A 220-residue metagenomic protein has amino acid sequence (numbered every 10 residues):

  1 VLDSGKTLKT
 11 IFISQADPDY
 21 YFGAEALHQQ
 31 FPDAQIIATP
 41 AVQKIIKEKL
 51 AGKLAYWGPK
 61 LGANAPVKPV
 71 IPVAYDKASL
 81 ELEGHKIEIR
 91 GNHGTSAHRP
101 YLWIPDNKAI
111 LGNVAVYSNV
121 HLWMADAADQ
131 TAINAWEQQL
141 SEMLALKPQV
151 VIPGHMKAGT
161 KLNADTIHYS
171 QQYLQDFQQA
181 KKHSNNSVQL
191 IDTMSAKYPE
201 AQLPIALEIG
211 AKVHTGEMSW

Functional and structural regions predicted by a protein language model:
V1-I37: Active-site metal-binding motif and surrounding structural segment of the metallo-beta-lactamase
G5, Y21-H28, Q43, I133 (+4 more regions): Extracytoplasmic/secreted envelope proteins and their assembly/folding machinery, especially bacterial periplasmic
K6-K9, P32-Q35, H85-K86, D106-N107 (+1 more regions): Loop/turn elements at helix/coil->beta-strand transitions in domains of secreted/extracellular proteins
D19-F22, I45-K47, V120-H121, T160-N163: Extracytoplasmic/secreted cell-surface and envelope-processing proteins
V42, W123-A128, F177-K181: Second-shell loop/turn segments in exported
K44-H98, P105-D106, L144: Metallo-beta-lactamase
I45, A145-V150, A158-W220: Accessory terminal helices/loops
H93-G94, H98-H168: Metallo-beta-lactamase
